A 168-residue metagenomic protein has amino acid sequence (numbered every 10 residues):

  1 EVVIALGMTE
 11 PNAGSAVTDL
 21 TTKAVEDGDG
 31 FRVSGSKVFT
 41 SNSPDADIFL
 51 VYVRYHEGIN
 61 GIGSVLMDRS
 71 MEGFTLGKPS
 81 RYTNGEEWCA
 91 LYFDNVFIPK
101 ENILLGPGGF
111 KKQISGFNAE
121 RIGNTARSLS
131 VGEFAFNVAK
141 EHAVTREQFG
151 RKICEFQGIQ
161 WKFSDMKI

Functional and structural regions predicted by a protein language model:
V2-T9: A short, Trp-centered hydrophobic/proline-enriched beta-strand micro-motif
N12-L20: Active-site-adjacent elements of ketosynthase-type condensing enzymes
S15-A16, F31, M67: Hydrophobic, small-residue-rich alpha-helical packing segments that form membrane-like cores
T22-V25: A structural signal for short hydrophobic beta-strand segments in well-ordered beta-sheet cores
D27-D29, R54-G58, R69-E72, D94-N102: Short loop segments at secondary-structure junctions
G28-R32, I48, W88-A90: A generic structural signal for beta-strand entry/edge sites
S34-T75: A short core secondary-structure module
F74-I168: Glycine-rich beta->alpha junctions and the first turn(s) of the following alpha-helix
